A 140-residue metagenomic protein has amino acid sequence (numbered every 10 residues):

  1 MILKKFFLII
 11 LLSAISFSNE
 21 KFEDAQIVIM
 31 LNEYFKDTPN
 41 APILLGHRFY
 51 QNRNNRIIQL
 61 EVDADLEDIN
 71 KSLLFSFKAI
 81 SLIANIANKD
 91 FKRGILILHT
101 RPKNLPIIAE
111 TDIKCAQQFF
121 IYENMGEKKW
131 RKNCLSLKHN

Functional and structural regions predicted by a protein language model:
K4-A14: Sec-dependent N-terminal signal peptides
S16-E20: Boundary at the C-terminal end of the N-terminal hydrophobic targeting segment
K21-A25, I69-L74: Soluble non-cytosolic domains of exported or imported proteins
K21-A64, N88-N140: Polar/charged, Gly/Pro-rich intrinsically disordered segments
N70-D90: Short, non-transmembrane amphipathic alpha-helical segments
